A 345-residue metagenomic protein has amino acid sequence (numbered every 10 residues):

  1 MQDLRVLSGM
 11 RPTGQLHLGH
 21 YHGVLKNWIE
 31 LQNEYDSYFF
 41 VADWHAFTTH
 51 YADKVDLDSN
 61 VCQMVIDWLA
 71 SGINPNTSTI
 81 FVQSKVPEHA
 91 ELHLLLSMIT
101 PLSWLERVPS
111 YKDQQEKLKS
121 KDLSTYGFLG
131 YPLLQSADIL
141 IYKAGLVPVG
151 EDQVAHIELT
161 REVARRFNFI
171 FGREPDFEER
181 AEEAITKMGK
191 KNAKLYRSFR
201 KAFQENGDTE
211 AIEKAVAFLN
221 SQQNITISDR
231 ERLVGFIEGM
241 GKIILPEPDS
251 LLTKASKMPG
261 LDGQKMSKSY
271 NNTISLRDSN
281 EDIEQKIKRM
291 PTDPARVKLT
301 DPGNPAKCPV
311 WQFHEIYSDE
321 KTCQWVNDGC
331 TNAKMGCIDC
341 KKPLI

Functional and structural regions predicted by a protein language model:
Q2-L7, P12-A137, E158, E162-A164: N-terminal Rossmann-like or analogous alpha/beta NTP/dinucleotide-binding catalytic cores that position adenine
L18-H20, A155, R161-I345: Conserved nucleotide- and phosphate/pyrophosphate-binding catalytic cores in adenylate/nucleotidyl-handling enzymes
L57, Y126, V149, Q153 (+1 more regions): Aromatic-acidic/polar surface patches that form glycan- and anion
W68, L96, D152, G263 (+1 more regions): Divalent metal-coordination and catalytic microenvironments
Q115-K121, K143-V154, N272-I274: Flexible, glycine/proline-enriched loop segments at strand-loop-helix junctions that form or flank small-ligand binding
